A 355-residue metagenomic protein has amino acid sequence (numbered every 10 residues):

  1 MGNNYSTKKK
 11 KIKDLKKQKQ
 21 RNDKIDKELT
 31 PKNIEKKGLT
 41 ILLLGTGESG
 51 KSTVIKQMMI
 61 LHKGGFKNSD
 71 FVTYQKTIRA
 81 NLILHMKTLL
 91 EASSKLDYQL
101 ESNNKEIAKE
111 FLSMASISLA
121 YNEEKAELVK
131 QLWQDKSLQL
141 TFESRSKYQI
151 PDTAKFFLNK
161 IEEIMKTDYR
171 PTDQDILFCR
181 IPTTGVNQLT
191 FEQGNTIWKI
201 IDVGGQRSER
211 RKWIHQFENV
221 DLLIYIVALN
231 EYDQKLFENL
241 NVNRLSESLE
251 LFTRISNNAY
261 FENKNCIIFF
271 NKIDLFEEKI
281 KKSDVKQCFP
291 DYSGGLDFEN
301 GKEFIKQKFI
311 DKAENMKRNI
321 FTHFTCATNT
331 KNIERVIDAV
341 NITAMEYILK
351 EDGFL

Functional and structural regions predicted by a protein language model:
N4-I34, L61-K264, K272-R318, T328-I333 (+1 more regions): Switch- and interface-adjacent substructures of P-loop NTPase systems
E35-L39: A short, charged/proline- and glycine-enriched loop that marks the coil->beta-strand transition at the N-terminal
T40-H62: Glycine-rich phosphate-binding P-loop
L42-L44, I267-F270, F321-A327: Extended hydrophobic secondary-structure segments that form protein cores and membrane-embedded regions
